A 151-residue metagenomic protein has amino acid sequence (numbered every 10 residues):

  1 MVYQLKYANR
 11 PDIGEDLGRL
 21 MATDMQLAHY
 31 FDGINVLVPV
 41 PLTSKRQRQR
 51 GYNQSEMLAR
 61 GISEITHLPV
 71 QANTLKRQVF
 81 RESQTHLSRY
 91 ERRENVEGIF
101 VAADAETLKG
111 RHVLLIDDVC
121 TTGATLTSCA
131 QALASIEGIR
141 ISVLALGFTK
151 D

Functional and structural regions predicted by a protein language model:
M1-E64, T85: Extended interfacial segments that mediate partner engagement and assembly in macromolecular machines
L68-D151: PRPP/pyrophosphate-binding module of the type I phosphoribosyltransferase fold
